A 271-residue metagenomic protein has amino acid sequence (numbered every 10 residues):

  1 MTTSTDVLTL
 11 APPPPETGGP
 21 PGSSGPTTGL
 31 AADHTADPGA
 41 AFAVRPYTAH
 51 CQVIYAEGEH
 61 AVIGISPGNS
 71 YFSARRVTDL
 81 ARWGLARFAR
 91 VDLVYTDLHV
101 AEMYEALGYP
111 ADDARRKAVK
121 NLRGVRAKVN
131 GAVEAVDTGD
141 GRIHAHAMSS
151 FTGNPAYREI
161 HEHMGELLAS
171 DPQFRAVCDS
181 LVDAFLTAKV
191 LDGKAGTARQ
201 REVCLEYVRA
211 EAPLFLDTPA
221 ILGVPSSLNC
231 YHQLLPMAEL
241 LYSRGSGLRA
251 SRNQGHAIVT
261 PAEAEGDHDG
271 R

Functional and structural regions predicted by a protein language model:
M1-R271: Compositional signal for N-terminal targeting/processing segments
